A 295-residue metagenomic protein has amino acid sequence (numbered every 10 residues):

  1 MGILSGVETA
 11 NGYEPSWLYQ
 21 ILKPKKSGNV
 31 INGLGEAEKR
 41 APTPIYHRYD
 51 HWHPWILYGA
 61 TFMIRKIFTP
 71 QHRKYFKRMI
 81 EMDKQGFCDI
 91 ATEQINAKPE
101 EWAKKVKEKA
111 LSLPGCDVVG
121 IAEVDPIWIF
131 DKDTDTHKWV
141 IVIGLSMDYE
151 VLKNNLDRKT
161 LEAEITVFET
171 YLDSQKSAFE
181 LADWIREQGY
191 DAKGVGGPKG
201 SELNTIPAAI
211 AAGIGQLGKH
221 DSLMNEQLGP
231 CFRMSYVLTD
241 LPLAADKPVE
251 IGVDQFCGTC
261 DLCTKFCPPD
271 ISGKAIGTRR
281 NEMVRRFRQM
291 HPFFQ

Functional and structural regions predicted by a protein language model:
M1-E123, D135-T136: Iron-sulfur (Fe-S) cluster-binding modules
E100, K107, S112, D117-Q295: Catalytic cores of enzyme domains
